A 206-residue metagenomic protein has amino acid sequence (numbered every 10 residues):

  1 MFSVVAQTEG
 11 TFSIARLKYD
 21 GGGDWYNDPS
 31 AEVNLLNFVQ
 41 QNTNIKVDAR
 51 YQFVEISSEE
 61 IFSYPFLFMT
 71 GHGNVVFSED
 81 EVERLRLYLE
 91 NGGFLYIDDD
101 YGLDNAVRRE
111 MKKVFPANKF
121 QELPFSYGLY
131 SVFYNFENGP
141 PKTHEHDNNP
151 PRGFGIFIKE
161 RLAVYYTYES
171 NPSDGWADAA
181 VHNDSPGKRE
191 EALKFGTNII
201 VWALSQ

Functional and structural regions predicted by a protein language model:
M1-S3: Bacterial N-terminal signal peptides
A6-F66, T70-G73, N171-P172, D178-Q206: Aromatic-Pro/Gly-enriched surface loop or interdomain linker that acts as a lid/target-recognition segment
G10-F12, F62-F66, E90-F94, N118 (+1 more regions): Loop/turn elements at helix/coil->beta-strand transitions in domains of secreted/extracellular proteins
I14, F66-N105: Short alpha-beta junction capping motif
G21-G22, S30-A31, D104-A180, K188-T197: An acidic, glycine-rich "communication" segment
I45-E55, I97-D100, N118-S126: Surface-exposed patches in mature extracellular/periplasmic domains of secreted proteins
A49-I56, S78-R84, N148-R152: Alpha-helical scaffolding within the catalytic cores of extracellular/periplasmic polymer-degrading hydrolases
